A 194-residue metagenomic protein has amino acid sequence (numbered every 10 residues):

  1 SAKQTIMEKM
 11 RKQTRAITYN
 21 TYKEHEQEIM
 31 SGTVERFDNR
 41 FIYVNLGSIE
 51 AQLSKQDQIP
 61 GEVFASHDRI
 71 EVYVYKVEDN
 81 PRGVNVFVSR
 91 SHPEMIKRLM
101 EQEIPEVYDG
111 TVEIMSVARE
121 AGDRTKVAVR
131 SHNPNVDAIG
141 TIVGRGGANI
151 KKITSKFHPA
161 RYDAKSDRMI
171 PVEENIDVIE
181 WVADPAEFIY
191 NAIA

Functional and structural regions predicted by a protein language model:
S1-A194: RNA-contacting regions in translation and RNA-metabolism proteins, encompassing KH/S1 modules where present
